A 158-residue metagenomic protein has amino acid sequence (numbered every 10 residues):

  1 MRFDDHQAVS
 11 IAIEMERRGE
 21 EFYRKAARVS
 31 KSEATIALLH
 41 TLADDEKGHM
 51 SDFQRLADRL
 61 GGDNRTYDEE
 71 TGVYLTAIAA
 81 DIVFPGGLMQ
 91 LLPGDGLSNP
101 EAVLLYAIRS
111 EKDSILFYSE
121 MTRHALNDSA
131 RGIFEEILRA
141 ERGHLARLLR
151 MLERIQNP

Functional and structural regions predicted by a protein language model:
M1-P158: Non-heme di-metal
